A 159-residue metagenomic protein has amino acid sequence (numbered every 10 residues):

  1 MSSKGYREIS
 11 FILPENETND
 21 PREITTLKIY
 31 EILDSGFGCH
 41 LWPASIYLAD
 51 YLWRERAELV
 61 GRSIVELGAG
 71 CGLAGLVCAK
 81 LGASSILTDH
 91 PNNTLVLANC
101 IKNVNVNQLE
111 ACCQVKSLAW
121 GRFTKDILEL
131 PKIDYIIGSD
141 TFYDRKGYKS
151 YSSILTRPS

Functional and structural regions predicted by a protein language model:
M1-S159: S-adenosylmethionine-dependent methyltransferases
